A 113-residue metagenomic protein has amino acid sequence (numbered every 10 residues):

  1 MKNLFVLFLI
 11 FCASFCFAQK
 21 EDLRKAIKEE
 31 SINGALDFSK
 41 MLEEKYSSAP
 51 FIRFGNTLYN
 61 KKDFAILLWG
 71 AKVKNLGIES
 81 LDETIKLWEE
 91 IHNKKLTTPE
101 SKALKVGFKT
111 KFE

Functional and structural regions predicted by a protein language model:
L4-A13: Sec-dependent N-terminal signal peptides
C16-A71, N75-E83: Glycine-rich short-loop/terminal segments
S80-E113: Active-site or metal-binding loop neighborhoods of secreted/extracellular toxin and effector enzymes
